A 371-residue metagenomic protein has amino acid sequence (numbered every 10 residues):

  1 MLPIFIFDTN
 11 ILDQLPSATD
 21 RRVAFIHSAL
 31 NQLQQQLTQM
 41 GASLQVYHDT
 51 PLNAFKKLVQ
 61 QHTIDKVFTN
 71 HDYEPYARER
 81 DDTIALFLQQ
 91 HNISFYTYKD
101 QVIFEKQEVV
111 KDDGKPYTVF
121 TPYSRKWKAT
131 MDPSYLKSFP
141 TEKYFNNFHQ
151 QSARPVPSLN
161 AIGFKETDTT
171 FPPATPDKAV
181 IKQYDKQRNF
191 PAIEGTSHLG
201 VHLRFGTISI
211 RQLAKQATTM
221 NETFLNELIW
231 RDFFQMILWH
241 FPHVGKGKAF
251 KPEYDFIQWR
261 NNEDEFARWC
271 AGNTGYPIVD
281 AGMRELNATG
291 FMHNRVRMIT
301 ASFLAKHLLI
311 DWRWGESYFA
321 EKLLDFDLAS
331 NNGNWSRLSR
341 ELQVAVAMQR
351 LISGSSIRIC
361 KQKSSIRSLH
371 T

Functional and structural regions predicted by a protein language model:
M1-M131, M220, R284, S330: Trp/Phe/Arg-rich N-terminal binding region typifying the photolyase-homology
R78-E79, T97, D132, L309-E321 (+1 more regions): Short conserved catalytic/interaction loops centered on acidic-Pro-aromatic/His motifs
F87, H202, L213-A217, E227 (+6 more regions): Generic, well-ordered alpha-helical scaffold segments in large soluble proteins
I93, K115-D255, S356-T371: Glycine/tryptophan-enriched, flexible segments
F233, L238, P242, R284-N287 (+6 more regions): Hydrophobic alpha-helix feature that most strongly marks membrane-spanning transmembrane helices and their immediate
Q235, D264-I310: C-terminal substrate/ligand-recognition segments
H243-I278: Helix-loop-helix junctions that connect adjacent transmembrane helices in secondary transporters/permeases, recognized
I257-Q258, Y318-T371: C-terminal, helix-dominated tail/subdomain
